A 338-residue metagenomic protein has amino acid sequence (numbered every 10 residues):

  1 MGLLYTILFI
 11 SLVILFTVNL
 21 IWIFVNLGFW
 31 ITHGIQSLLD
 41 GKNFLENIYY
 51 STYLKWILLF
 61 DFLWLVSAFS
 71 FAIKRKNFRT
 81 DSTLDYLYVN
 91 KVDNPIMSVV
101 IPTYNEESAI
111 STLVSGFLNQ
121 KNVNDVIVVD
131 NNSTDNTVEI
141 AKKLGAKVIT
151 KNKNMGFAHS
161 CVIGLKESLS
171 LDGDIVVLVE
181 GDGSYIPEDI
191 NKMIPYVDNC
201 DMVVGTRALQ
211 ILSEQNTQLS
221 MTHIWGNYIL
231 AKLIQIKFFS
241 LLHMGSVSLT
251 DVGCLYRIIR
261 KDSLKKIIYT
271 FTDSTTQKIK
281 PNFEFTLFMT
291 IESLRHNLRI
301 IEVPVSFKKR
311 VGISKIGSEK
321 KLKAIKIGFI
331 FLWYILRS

Functional and structural regions predicted by a protein language model:
M1-N90, K326-F331: N-terminal membrane-anchoring/stem segments of glycan-assembly enzymes
F69-N122: N-terminal signal-anchor transmembrane helix
F117, N131-N132, M155: Conserved short acidic donor-positioning loop in nucleotide-sugar-dependent glycosyltransferases
D130-V138: A conserved acidic beta->alpha catalytic loop
N152-E167, P187-T276, V311-E319: Acceptor/aglycone-binding surface of glycosyltransferases and processive sugar-polymer synthases
G173-S184: Short beta-strand-to-loop acidic/aromatic patch adjacent to the donor-nucleotide binding site
K280-F288: Acidic donor-binding loop at a coil-to-helix junction in glycosyltransferase catalytic cores that engages
L287-K308: Catalytic donor-sugar/metal-binding loop of nucleotide-sugar-dependent glycosyltransferases
